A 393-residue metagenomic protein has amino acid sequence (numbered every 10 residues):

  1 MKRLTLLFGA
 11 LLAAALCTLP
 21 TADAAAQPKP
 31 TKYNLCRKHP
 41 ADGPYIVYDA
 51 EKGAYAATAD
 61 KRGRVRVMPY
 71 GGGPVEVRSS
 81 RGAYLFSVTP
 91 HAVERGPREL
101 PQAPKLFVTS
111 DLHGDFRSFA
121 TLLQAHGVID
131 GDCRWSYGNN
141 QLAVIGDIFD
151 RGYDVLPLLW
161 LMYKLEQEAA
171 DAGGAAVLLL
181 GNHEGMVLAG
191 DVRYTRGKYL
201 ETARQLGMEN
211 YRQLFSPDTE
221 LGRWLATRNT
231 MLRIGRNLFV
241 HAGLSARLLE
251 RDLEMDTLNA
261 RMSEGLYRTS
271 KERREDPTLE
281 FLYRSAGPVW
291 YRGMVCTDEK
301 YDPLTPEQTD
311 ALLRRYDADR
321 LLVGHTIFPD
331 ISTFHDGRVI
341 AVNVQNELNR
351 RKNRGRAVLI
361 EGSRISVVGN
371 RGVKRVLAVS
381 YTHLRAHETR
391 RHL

Functional and structural regions predicted by a protein language model:
A24-V108: Acidic, histidine-bearing metal-coordination/catalytic regions of metal-dependent phosphoesterases
G73, R78-L158: N-terminal active-site segment of His-dependent metallophosphoesterases
T109-S110, L142-G146, L178-G181, V240 (+2 more regions): Active-site neighborhood of phospho(di)ester-bond hydrolases with catalytic His/Asp-centered motifs
D115-F116, D150-Y153, E184-A189, L321-T333: Active-site environment of divalent metal-dependent phosphoester hydrolases
R151-F239, S245-A246, L253: Active-site neighborhood of divalent metal-dependent phosphoester bond hydrolases
T202-L206, R228-N229, R233-T305: Active-site-proximal loop/helix segment associated with metal-binding centers of metalloenzymes
T305-V368: Conserved beta-sheet core of the metallophosphoesterase superfamily
T382-T389: Conserved small/polar residues in nucleotide/adenosyl-binding loops
